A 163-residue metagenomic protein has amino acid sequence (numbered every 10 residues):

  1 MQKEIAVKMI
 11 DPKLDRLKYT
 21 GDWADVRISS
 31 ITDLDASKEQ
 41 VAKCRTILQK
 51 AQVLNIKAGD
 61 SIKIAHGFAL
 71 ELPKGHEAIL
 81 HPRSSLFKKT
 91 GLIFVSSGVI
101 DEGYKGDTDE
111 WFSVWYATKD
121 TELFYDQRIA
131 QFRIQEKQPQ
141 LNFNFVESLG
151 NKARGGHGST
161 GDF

Functional and structural regions predicted by a protein language model:
M1-F163: DUTPase catalytic domain/fold
